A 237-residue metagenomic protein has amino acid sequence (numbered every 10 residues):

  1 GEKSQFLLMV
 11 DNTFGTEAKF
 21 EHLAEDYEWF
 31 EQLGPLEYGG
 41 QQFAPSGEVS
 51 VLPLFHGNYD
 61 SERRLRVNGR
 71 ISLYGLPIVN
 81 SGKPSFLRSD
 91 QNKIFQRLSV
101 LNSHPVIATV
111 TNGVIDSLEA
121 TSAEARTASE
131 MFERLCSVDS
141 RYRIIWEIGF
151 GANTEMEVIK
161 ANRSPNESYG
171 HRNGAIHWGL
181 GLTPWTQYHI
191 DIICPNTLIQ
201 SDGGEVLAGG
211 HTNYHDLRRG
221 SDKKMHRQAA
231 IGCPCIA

Functional and structural regions predicted by a protein language model:
G1-S103, T109-T111, G204-G209, N213-A237: Active-site bordering "gate/hinge" segments that shape substrate access to catalytic or cofactor-binding pockets
V10, L73-G75, A152, L180-L182 (+1 more regions): Pocket-edge structural micro-motifs
D26, L87-S89, A125, S164-N166 (+1 more regions): Short, solvent-exposed amphipathic alpha-helical segments in soluble enzyme and RNA/protein-processing domains
Q42, E130-V158, Q228-A237: Short, solvent-exposed cationic patches
I94, S99-S103, T121-C136: Conserved mixed alpha/beta catalytic, RNA-binding, or beta-rich assembly cores of soluble enzyme, regulatory
S140-T197: Cysteine/selenocysteine-centered motifs that mediate thiol-based redox chemistry or coordinate metal-sulfur cofactors
